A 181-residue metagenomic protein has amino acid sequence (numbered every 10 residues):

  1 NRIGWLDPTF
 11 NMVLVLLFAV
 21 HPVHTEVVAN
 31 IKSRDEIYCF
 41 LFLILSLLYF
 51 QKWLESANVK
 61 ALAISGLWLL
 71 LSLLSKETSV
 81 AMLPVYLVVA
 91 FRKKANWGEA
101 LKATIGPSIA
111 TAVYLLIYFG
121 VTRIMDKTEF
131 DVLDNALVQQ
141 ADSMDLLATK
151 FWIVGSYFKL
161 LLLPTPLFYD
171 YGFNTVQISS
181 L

Functional and structural regions predicted by a protein language model:
N1-L181: Polytopic membrane enzymes that build or remodel cell-surface glycoconjugates and lipids
